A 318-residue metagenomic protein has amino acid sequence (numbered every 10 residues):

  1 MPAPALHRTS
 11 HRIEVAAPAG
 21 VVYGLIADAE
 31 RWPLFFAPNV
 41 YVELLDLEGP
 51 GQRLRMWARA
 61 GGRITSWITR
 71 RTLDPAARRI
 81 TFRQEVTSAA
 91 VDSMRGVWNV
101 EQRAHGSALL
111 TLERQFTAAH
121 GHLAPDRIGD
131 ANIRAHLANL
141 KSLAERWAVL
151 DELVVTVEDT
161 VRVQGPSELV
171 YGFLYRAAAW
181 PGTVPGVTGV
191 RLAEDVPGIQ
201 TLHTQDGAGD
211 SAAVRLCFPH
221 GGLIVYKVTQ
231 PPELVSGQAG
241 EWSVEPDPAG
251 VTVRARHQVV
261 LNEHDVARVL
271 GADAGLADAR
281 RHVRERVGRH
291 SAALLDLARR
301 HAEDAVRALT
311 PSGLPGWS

Functional and structural regions predicted by a protein language model:
M1-P50, D126, D130, R134-V196 (+1 more regions): Hydrophobic ligand-binding cavity/cleft-lining segments
M1-R71, P75-A77, S88-S93, R289 (+1 more regions): Hydrophobic, helix-prone linear segments
P2, V157, P166, G186-G222 (+3 more regions): Charge-rich (especially acidic), low-complexity segments
P4-L6, M56-A60, S66-I68, R83-A135 (+2 more regions): Beta-strand/loop substructures that line and gate deep hydrophobic ligand-binding cavities in soluble
A19, L45-P50, T72-R78, N99-L110 (+3 more regions): A short, structured loop/turn motif at beta-sheet edges
I26, W32, V97-N99, A108-T111 (+5 more regions): Short, structured motif recognition centered on aromatic/hydrophobic residues
P38, S93, A208-D210, S236-G237: Short coil-to-beta-strand transition motifs
W67-A76, A212-G221, A267-G275: Extended Gly/Ser/Thr-rich low-complexity repeat segments, especially those forming or decorating extracellular
